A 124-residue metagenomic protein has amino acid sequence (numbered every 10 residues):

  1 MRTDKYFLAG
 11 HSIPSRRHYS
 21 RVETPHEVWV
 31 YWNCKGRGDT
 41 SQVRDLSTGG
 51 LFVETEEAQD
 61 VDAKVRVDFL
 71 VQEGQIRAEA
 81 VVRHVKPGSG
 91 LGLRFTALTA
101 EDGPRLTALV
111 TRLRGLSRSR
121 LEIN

Functional and structural regions predicted by a protein language model:
M1-L46, T107-N124: N-terminal helix initiation/capping motif
E23, R77, G88-G90: Short edge beta-strand segments in beta-sheet-rich domains
E23-T24, E57-V61, L93-T111: Short solvent-exposed strand/turn elements
H26-V61, R66, S89-G92: Short strand-loop-strand
W32, D45, V82-H84, A97: A residue-level detector for short acidic-glycine micro-motifs
S41, A78-R83: Short beta-strand-centered aromatic/proline hotspots
T55, F69, A80, F95-A97: Residue-level recognition of conserved beta-strand positions in structured domain cores
L70-Q75: Short, charged beta-turn/beta-strand-edge "cap" motif at the junction between a beta-strand and an adjacent loop
